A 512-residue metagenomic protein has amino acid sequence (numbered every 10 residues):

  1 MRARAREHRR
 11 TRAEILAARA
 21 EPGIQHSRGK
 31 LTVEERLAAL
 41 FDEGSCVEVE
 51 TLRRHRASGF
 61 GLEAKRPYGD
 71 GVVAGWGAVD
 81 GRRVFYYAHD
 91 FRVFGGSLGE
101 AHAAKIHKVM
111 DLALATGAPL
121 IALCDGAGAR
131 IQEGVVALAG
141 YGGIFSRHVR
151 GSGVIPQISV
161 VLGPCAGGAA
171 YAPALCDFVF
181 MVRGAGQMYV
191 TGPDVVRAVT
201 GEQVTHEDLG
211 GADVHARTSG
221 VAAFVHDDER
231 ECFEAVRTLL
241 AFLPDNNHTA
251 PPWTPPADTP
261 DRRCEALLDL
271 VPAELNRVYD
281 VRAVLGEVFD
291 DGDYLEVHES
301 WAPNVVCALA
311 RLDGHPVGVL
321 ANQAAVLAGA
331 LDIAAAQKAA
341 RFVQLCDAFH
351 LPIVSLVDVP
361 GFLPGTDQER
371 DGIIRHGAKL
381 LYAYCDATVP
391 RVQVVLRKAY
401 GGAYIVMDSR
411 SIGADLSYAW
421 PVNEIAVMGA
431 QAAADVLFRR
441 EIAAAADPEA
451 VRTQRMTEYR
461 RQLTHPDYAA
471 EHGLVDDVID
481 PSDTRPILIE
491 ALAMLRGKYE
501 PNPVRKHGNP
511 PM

Functional and structural regions predicted by a protein language model:
M1-M512: Ligand-binding clefts of soluble mixed alpha/beta catalytic domains
